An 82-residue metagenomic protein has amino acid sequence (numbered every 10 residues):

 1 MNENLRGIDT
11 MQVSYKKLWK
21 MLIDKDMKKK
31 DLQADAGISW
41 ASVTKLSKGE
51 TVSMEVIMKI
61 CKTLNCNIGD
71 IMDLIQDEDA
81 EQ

Functional and structural regions predicted by a protein language model:
M1-Q12, K20-M21, K45, D73-Q82: Short, charged recognition helix plus adjacent turn of helix-turn-helix-like nucleic-acid-binding domains
W19, K30, T44, M58 (+1 more regions): Residues within the helices of the helix-turn-helix
L22, Q33, C61: The alpha-helix within a helix-turn-helix
D26-T44: Short alpha-helical DNA-recognition segment
G49-K62: Short, basic-rich loop-to-helix N-cap that marks the start of a DNA-contacting helix
N65-D70, I75: Intrinsically disordered, low-complexity basic tails/linkers immediately adjacent to helix-turn-helix/homeobox/MYB/SANT
